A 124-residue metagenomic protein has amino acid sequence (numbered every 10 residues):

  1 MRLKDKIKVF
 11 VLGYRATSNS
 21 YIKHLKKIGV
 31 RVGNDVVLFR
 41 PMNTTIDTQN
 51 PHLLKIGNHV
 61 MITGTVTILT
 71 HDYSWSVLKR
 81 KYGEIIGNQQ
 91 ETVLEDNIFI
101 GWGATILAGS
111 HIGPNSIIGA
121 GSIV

Functional and structural regions predicted by a protein language model:
M1-F39, N43-T44: Extended, small-residue-rich solenoid/repeat segments and analogous flexible loops that form exposed scaffolds
K23, V30, V37-I112: Flexible, glycine/small-residue-enriched loop-and-beta-strand segment within the central core of proteins
L94, I118-V124: Short, electropositive alpha-helical surface patch
